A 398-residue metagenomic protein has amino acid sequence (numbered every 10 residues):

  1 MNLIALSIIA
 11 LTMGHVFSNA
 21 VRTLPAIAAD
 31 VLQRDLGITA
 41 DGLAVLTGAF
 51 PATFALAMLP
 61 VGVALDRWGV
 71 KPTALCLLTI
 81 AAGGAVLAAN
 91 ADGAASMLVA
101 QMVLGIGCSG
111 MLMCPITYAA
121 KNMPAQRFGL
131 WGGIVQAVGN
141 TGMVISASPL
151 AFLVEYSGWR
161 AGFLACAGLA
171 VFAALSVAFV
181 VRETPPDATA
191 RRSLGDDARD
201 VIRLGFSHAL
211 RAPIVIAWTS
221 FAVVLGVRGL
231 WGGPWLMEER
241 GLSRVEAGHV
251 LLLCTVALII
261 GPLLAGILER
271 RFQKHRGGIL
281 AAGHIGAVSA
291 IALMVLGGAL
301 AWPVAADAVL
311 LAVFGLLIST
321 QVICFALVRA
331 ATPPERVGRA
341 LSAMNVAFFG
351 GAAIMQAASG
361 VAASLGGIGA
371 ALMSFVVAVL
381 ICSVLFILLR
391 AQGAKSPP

Functional and structural regions predicted by a protein language model:
P25-A26, A209-L252, L258-P262, M355-Q356: Extracytoplasmic gate region of multi-pass secondary transporters
L56-A95: Conserved MFS/SLC helix-loop-helix module at the cytosolic interface between two early adjacent transmembrane helices
A57-G69, G261-H275: Helix-to-loop junctions at the C-terminal end of transmembrane segments in multipass secondary transporters
R67-L77, R270-I285: Cytoplasmic membrane-interface "Motif A"-like loop-to-helix N-cap segments of 12-TM Major Facilitator Superfamily
A100-G139: Cytoplasmic helix-loop-helix junction between adjacent transmembrane helices in 12-TM secondary transporters
G110-M123, S319-P333: Intracellular juxtamembrane helix-capping segments at the cytosolic ends of symmetry-related transmembrane helices
I134-E183: Helix-loop-helix hairpin linking two adjacent transmembrane segments in secondary transporters
E183-I214: Juxtamembrane intracellular "pre-TM" segments in multi-pass secondary transporters
